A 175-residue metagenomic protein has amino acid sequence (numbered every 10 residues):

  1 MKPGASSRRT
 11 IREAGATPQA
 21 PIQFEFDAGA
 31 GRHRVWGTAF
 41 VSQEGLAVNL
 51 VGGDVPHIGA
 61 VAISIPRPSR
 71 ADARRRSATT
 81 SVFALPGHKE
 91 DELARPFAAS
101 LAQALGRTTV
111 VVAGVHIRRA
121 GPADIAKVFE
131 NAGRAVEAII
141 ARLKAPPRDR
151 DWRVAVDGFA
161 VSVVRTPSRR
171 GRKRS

Functional and structural regions predicted by a protein language model:
M1, V156-R165: Charged interaction patches that mediate protein-protein contacts
K2-G31: Short, Gly/Pro- and small/polar-rich lid/capping loops
K2-R8, R165-S175: Short Lys/Arg-rich cationic patches that frequently serve as NLS/NoLS or arginine-rich RNA/DNA-binding motifs
R8-T10, A14-G15, W152-R153, F159 (+1 more regions): Intrinsically disordered, low-complexity terminal tails and inter-domain linkers enriched for S/T/G/P/D/E
E25-A104, T108-I117, P122-P146, V163-G171: Conserved mixed alpha/beta catalytic, RNA-binding, or beta-rich assembly cores of soluble enzyme, regulatory
A141-D157: Short, Lys/Arg-rich amphipathic alpha-helical interaction segments that bind nucleic acids or acidic protein surfaces
